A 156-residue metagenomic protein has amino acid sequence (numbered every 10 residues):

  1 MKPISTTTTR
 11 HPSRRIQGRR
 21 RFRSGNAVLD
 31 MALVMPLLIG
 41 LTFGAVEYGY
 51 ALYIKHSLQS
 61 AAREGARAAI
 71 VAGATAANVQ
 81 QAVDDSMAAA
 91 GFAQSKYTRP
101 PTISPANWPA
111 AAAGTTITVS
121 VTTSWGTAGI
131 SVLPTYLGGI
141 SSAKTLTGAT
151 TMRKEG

Functional and structural regions predicted by a protein language model:
K2-M87: Alpha-helical assembly-interface signal, strongest on the long, hydrophobic N-terminal helix that forms
K2-R10, E64-G156: Short, conserved structural patches
